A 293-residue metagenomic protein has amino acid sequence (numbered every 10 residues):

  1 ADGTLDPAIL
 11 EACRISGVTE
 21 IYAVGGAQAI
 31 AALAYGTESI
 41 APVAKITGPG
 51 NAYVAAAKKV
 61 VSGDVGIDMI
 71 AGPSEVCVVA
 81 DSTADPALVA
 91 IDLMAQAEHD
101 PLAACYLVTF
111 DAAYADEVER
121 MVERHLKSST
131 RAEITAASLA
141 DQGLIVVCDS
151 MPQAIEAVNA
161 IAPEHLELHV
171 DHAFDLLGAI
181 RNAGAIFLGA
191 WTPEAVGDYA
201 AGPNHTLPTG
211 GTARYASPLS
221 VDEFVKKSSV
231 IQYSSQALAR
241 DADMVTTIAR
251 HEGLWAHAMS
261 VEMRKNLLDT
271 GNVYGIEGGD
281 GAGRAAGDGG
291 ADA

Functional and structural regions predicted by a protein language model:
A1-D6, V24-A31, A173: Short acidic loop-to-helix transition motifs that present clustered carboxylates
D2-S16: Active-site-proximal loop->helix
I15-L88, D92-A104: Conserved NAD(P)+-binding/catalytic subdomain of aldehyde/semialdehyde dehydrogenases
T19-Y22, V43-T47, N51-A52, D68 (+8 more regions): Structural motif
V43, G66, A103-V108, S128-L139 (+3 more regions): Flexible, glycine/charged-enriched surface loops at secondary-structure junctions
M69-D141, I145: A conserved active-site cap/scaffold subdomain adjacent to cofactor or substrate pockets
L126-E167, D171-H172: Glycine-rich, Lys/Arg-enriched anion-binding loops that position phosphate/diphosphate groups for phosphoryl
M151, N159-E277, A293: C-terminal core of ALDH-fold dehydrogenases
